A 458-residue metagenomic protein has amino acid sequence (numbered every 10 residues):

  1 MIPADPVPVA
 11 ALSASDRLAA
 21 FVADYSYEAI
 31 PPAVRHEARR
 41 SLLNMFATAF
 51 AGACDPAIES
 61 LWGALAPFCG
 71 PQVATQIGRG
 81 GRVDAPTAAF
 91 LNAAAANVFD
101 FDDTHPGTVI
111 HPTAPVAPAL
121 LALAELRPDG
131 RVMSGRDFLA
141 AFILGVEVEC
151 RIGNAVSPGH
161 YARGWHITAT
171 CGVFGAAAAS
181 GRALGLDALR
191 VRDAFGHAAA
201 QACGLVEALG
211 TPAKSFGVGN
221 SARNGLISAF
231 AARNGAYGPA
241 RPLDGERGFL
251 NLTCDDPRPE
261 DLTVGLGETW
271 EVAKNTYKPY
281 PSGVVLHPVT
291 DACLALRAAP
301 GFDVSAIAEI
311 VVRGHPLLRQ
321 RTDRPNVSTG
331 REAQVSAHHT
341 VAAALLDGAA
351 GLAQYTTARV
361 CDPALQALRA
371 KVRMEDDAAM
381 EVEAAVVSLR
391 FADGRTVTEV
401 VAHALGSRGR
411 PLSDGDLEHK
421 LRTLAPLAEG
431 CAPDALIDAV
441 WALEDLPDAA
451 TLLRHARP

Functional and structural regions predicted by a protein language model:
M1-I110, V206-N224, F230-P458: Terminal-appendage/accessory-domain detector
R35, R39, L43, V116 (+3 more regions): Hydrophobic face of alpha-helices
F46, V116-L126, G145-E149, V173-G181 (+3 more regions): Buried hydrophobic packing segments
F90-R136, L144, V148, I152: Function-dense linear segments that define catalytic or interfacial modules in macromolecule-processing proteins
E125-I227, P239-P242, E246: Glycine-rich, mobile lid/loop segments that gate access to catalytic sites or pores
